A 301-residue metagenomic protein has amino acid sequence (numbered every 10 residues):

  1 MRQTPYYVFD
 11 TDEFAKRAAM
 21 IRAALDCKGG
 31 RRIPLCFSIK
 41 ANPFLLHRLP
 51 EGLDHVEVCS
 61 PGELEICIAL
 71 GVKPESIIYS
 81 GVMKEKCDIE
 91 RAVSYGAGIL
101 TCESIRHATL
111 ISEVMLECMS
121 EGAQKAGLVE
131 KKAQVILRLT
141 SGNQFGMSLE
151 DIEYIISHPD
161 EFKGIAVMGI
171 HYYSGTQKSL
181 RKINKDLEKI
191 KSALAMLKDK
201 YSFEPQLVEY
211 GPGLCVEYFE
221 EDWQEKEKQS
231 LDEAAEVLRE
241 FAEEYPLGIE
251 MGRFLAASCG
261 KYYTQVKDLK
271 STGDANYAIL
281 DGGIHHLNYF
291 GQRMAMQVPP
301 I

Functional and structural regions predicted by a protein language model:
M1-L100, I105-A133, F162, A166 (+2 more regions): A charged N-terminal "starter" segment
E13, N42, E63, K84 (+7 more regions): Short, glycine-/Ser/Thr-/acidic-enriched flexible segments
F14, K40, S60, A92 (+5 more regions): Conserved, mostly hydrophobic/aromatic
R48, A69, I89-S94, I111-V114 (+5 more regions): Short acidic, glycine/serine/threonine-rich loops at helix termini
K132-T140: ATP-grasp fold ATP-binding core
S141-L269: Active-site loop/helix belt of alpha/beta enzymes
P246-I301: Charged (often Lys/Glu-rich) extended helix/loop segments that serve as interaction or gating elements
